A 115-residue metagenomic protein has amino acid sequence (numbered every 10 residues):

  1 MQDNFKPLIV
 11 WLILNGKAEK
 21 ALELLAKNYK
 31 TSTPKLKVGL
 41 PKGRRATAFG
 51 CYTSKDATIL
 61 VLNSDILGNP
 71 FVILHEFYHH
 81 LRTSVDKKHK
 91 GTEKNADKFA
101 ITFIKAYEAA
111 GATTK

Functional and structural regions predicted by a protein language model:
Q2-I59, D65-I66, T113: Auxiliary, metal-adjacent structural segments of Zn-dependent hydrolase domains
I9, L81-V85: Short amphipathic alpha-helical interaction patches enriched in hydrophobic/aromatic residues with interspersed Lys/Arg
E19, E23, E76, E93 (+1 more regions): Glutamate identity and glutamate-enriched acidic tracts
A57-I73, D86-G91: Short pre-active-site segment immediately N-terminal to the catalytic Zn-binding motif
I73-R82, N95: Active-site His/Glu-centered metal-binding helix of metallohydrolases
H89-K115: Post-HExxH zinc-binding segment in Zn-dependent metallohydrolases
